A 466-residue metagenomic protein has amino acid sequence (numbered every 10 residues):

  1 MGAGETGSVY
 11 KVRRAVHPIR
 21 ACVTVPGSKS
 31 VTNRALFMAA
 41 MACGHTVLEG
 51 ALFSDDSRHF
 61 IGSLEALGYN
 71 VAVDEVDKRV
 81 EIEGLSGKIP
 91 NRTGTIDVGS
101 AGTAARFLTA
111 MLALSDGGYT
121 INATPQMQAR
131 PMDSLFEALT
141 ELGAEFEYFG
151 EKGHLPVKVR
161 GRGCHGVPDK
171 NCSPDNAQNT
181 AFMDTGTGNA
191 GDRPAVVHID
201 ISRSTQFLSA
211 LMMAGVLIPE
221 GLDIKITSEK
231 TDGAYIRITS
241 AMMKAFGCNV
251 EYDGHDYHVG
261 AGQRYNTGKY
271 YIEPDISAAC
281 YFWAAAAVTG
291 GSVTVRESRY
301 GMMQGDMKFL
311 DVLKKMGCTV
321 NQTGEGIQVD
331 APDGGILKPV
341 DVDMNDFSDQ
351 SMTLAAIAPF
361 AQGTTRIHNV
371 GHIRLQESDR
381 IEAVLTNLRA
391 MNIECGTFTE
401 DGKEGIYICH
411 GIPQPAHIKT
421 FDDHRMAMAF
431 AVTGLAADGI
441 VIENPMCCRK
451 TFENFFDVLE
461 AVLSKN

Functional and structural regions predicted by a protein language model:
M1-N466: Structural preference for solvent-exposed beta-strand-turn elements and adjacent flexible terminal/loop segments within
